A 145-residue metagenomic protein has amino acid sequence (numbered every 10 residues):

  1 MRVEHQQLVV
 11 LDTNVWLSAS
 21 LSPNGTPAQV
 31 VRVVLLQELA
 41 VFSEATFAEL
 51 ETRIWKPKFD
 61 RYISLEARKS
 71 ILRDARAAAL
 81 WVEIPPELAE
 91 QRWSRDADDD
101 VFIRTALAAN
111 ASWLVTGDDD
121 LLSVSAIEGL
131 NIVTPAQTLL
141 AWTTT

Functional and structural regions predicted by a protein language model:
M1-F42: Short, well-structured N-terminal submotif of metal-dependent ribonuclease cores
D12-T13, S43, G117-D118, P135: A secondary-structure boundary/capping signal
W16-L17, E49, L121-S123: Short, active-site-adjacent cap segments at secondary-structure transitions
G25, V41, E66, W93 (+1 more regions): Residues at secondary-structure transition points
R32, T105, V124: Hydrophobic/aromatic ligand-binding patch that stacks against planar heteroaromatic rings of cofactors or nucleotides
V33-E90: PIN-domain endoribonuclease scaffold, especially VapC-family toxins
A77-W113: Active-site neighborhoods of divalent-metal-dependent phosphate/nucleic-acid chemistry enzymes
Q91, A109-W113, D119-T145: Acidic, PIN/NYN-like endoribonuclease modules and their adjacent C-terminal/linker elements
